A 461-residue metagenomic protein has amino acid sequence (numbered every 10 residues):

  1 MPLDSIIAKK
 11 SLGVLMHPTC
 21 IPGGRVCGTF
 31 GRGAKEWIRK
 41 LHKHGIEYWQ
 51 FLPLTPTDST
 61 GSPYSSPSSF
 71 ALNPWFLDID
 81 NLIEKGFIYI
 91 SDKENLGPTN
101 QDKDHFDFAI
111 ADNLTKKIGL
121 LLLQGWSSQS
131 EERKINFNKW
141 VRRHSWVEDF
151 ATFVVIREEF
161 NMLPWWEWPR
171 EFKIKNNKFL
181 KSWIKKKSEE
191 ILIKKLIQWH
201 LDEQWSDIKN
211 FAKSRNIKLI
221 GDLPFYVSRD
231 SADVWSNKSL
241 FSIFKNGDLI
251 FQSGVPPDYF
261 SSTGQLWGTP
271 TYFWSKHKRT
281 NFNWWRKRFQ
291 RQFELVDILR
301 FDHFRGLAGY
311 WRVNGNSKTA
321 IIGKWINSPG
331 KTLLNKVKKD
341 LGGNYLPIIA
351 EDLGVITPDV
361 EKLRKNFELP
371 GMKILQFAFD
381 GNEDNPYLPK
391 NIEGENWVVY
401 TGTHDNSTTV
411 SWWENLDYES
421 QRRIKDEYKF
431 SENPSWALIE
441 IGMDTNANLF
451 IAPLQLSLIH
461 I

Functional and structural regions predicted by a protein language model:
L3-K10, L15-H17, G23, T60-W199 (+2 more regions): Alpha-amylase-like alpha-glycosidases and glucanotransferases acting on alpha-linked glucans and related
V14-P18, R25-T29, F51: Active-site-adjacent substrate/metal-binding segments within catalytic domains of carbohydrate-active enzymes
G33-T55: Catalytic domains of carbohydrate-active enzymes, especially glycoside hydrolases
H42, W205-K213, K338-G342, R364-K365: Surface-exposed amphipathic alpha-helices with a cationic face
L52, K218-I220, P224, I298 (+1 more regions): Outer-envelope exported proteins of Gram-negative bacteria
K194-V227: Conserved, well-ordered alpha-helix/loop/beta-strand core segments that scaffold catalytic motifs
I459-I461: Conserved small/polar residues in nucleotide/adenosyl-binding loops
